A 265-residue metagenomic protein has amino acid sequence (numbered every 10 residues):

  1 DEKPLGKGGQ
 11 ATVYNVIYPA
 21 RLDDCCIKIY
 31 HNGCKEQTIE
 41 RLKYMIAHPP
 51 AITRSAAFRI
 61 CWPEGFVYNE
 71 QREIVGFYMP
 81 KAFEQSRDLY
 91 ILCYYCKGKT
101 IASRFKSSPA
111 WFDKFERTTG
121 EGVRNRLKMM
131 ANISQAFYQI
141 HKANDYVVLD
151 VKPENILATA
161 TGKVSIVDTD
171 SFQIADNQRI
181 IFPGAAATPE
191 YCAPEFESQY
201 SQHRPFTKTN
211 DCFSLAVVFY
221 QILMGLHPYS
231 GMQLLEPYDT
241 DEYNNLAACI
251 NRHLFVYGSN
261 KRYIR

Functional and structural regions predicted by a protein language model:
D1-D23, K35-E36, A56-W62, N69: ATP-binding glycine-rich phosphate-binding loop
K28-N32: Conserved beta3-strand ATP-binding lysine motif
C61-R124: Conserved structural core of kinase catalytic domains
E116, G120-S134, Y138: Conserved short alpha-helix within the protein kinase catalytic core
M129-M130, F137-T159: Catalytic-loop of the protein kinase fold
V148, P153-F196: Activation segment/activation loop of eukaryotic-type protein kinase catalytic domains
T207-N210, F219-R265: Conserved C-lobe activation region of Hanks-type protein kinase-like domains
